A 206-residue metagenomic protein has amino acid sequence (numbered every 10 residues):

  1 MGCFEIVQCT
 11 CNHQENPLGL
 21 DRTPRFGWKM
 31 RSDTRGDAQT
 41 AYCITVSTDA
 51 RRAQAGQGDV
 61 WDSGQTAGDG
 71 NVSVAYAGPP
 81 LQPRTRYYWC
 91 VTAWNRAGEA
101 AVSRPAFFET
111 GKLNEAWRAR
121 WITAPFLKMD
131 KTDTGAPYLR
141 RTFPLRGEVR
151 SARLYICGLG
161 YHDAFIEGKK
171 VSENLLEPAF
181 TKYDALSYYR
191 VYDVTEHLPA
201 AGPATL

Functional and structural regions predicted by a protein language model:
M1-R35, F107-N114: Pro/Thr/Ser/Gly-rich low-complexity, intrinsically disordered linker/stalk tracts
R25-D33, T142-P144, R153-C157: Short edge beta-strand/loop segments characteristic of extracellular beta-sandwich folds
F26, A41-I44, H162-A164: Short beta-strand elements bearing conserved aromatic residues within extracellular beta-rich modules
W28, T85-A93, F108, A204: Short beta-strand segments enriched for Tyr within beta-sheet-rich domains, predominantly fibronectin type III
D37-R86, T92, R96-V102, R118-T123: Recognizes extended acidic, P/S/T-rich segments that occur within or adjacent to Ig-like beta-sandwich modules
A77-P80, I166-T205: Beta-strand-rich ligand-recognition modules
T110-T132: Low-complexity, Pro/Ser/Thr- and charge-rich linker/hinge segments at domain boundaries
F143, R150-I166, P203-L206: Aromatic-lined ligand-binding clefts that engage carbohydrates, nucleic acids, or primary amines
